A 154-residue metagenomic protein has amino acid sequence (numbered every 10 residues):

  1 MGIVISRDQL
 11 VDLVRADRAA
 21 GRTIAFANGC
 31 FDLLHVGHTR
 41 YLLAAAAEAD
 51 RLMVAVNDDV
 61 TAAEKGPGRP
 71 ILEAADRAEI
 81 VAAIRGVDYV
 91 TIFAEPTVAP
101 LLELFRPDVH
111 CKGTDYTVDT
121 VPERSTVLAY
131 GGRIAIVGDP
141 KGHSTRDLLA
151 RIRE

Functional and structural regions predicted by a protein language model:
M1-E154: Nucleotidyltransferase catalytic core that binds NTPs
